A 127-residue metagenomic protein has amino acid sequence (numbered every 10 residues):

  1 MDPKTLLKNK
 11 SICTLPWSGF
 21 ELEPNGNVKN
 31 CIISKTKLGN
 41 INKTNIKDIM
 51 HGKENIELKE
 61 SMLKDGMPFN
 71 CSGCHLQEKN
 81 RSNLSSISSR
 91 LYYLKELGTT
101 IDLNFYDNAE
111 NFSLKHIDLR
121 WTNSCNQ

Functional and structural regions predicted by a protein language model:
M1-K4, K8, N27-V28, I32-R81: C-terminal accessory region of radical SAM enzymes
D2, S34-K37, N45, S86 (+3 more regions): Serine/threonine-rich low-complexity intrinsically disordered regions
D2-P3, G19-E23, G52-N55, L97-D102 (+1 more regions): Short amphipathic alpha-helical surface micro-motifs
L6, I12-L15: Short solvent-exposed loop/turn micro-motifs enriched in small/polar/acidic residues
N9, M67-N70, D118-W121, C125: Short metal-coordination and nucleic-acid-contact micro-motifs, chiefly zinc-binding Cys/His arrays
S11, S18, S34-T36, S72 (+1 more regions): Generic structural motif recognizing short loop/turn segments at the entrances and edges of beta-strands
T14-G26, D107-Q127: N-terminal pre-triad scaffold of radical SAM enzymes
C71, K79-H116, Q127: Recognition helices and adjacent regulatory flanks at domain boundaries
